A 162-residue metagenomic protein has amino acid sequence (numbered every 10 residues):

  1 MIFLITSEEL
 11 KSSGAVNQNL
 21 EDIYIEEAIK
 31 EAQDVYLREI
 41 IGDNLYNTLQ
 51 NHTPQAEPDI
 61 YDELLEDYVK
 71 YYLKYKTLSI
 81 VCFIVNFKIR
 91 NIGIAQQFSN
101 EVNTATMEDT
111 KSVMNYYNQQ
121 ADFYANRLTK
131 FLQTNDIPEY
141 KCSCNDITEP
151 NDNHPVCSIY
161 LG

Functional and structural regions predicted by a protein language model:
M1-K70, I84-I92, Q96-Q97, N103-A105 (+4 more regions): Conserved short "hinge" loops at termini or chain/domain junctions
L73: Catalytic-loop motifs flanking and including active-site residues across diverse enzymes
